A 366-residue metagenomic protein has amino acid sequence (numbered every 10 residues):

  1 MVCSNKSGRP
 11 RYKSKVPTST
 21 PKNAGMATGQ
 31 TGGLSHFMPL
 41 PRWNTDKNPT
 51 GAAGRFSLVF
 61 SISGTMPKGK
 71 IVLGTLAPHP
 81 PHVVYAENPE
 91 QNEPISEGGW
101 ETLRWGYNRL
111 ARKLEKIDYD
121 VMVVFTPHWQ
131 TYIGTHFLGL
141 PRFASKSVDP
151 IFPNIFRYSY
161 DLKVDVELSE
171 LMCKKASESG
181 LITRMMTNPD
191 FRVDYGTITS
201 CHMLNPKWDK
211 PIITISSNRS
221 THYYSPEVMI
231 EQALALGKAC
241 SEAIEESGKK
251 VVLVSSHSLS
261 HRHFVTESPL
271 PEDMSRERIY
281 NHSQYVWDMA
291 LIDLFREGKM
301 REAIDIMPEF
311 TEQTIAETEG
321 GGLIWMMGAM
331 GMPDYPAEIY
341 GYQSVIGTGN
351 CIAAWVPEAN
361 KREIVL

Functional and structural regions predicted by a protein language model:
C3, P10, A27-T28, L34-S35 (+2 more regions): Short, low-complexity intrinsically disordered segments enriched in A/P/G/S/L with frequent Arg, especially at protein
S19-P21: Alpha-helix boundary/capping motif
K47, G54-T65: Short, Lys/Arg-enriched N-terminal segments with co-localized hydrophobic residues within the first ~10-30 amino acids
G64-D120, Y132-A235, E246, T266-L366: Flexible, D/E/H-enriched segments
D120-T126, I215, K249-L259: Beta-strand elements within well-structured catalytic alpha/beta cores of enzymes that handle phosphate/sulfate esters
K238-E245, V251: Non-transmembrane, aqueous-exposed alpha-helical and coiled segments at domain scale
L259-V265: A structural signal for small-residue-enriched, beta-sheet-centric alpha/beta enzyme cores and oligomeric scaffold folds
